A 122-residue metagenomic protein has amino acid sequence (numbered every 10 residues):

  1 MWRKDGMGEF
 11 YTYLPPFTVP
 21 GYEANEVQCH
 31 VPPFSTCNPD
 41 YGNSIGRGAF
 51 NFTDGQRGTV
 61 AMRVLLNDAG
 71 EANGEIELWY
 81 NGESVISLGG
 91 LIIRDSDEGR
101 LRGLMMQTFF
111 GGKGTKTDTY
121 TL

Functional and structural regions predicted by a protein language model:
M1-N38, I45: Secretory/extracellular carbohydrate-interaction modules and structurally similar beta-sandwich "look-alikes"
D5, V19-E23, I86, G112-D118: Short, surface-exposed beta-strand/loop "edge" segments at domain boundaries and coil↔beta transitions
P33, N43-G48, F109-F110: Short structured motifs
P39-G42, G58, R63, F109: Beta-strand-enriched cores of mature, soluble protein domains
Y41-S44, I92-I93: Beta-strand-rich ligand-recognition modules
G48-Q56, T119-T121: Extracellular/lumenal carbohydrate-interaction signature centered on repeated Trp-anchored short motifs
T53-I92: Carbohydrate-binding surfaces in secreted/extracellular proteins
L88-T121: Flexible glycan-contacting loops in extracellular carbohydrate-active proteins
